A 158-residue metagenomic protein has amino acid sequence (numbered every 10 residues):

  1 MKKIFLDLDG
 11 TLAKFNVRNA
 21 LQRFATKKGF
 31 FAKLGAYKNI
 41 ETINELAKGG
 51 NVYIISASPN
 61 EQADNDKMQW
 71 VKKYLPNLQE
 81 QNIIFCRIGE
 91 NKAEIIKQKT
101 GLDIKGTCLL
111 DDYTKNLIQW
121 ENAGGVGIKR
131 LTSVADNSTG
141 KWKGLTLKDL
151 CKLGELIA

Functional and structural regions predicted by a protein language model:
M1-V17, W120: Asp-based phosphoryl-transfer active-site loop
D7, I55-A57, L110: Short hydrophobic segments within beta-strands
A13-N16, E61-N65, K92-E94, N116-Q119 (+1 more regions): Short catalytic/ligand-binding loop motif for oxyanion handling, primarily in non-cytosolic enzymes, centered on
Q22-Y53, E61-N65: Short, acidic loop-to-helix structural element flanking the phosphoryl-transfer center in phosphate-processing enzymes
A57-T107: Substrate-recognition "cap/lid" segment bordering the active-site pocket of phosphatases
E94-L102, K143-A158: Short amphipathic alpha-helix with an adjacent loop that forms part of the alpha/beta core around
I104-K148: Acidic, Mg2+-coordinating phosphoryl-transfer loop and its flanking beta/alpha structural elements, shared across
